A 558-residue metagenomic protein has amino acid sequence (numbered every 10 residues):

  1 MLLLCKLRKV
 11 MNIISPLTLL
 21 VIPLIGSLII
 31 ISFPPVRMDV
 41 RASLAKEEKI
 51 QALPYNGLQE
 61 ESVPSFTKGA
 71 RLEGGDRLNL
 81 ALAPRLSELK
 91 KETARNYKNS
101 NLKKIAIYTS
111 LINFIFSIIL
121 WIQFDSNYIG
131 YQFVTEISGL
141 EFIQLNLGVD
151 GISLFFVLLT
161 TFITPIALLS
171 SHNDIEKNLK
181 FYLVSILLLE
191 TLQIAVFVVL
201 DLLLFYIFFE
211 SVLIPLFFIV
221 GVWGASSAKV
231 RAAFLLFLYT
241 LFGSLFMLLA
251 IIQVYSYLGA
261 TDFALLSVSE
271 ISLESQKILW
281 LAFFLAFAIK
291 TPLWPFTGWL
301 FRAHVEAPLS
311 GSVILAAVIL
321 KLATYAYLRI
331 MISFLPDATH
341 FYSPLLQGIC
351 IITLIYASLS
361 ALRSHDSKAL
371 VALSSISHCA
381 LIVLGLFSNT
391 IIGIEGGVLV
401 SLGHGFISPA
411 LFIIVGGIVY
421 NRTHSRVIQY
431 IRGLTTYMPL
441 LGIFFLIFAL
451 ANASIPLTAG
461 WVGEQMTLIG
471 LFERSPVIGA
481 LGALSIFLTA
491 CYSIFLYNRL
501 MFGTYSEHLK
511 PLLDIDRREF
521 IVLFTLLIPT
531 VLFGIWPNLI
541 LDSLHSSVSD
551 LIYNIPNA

Functional and structural regions predicted by a protein language model:
L2-S15, I25-G26, I30-S43, A52 (+3 more regions): Transmembrane helix-loop-helix hairpins at membrane boundaries of multipass inner-membrane proteins
I14-I22, V149-T160, L203-P215, K277-A286 (+2 more regions): Structural signature of hydrophobic alpha-helical transmembrane segments
S27-S32, P165-L168, T191-A195, F218-I219 (+7 more regions): Alpha-helical transmembrane segments of multipass membrane proteins
L28-V36, P165-I175, F218-A228, T291-H304 (+1 more regions): C-terminal ends of transmembrane helices
M38, E47, E61, K68-A70 (+2 more regions): Glycine-biased, low-complexity coil/linker segments
K98-L102, G130, F181-V184, L188-S275 (+2 more regions): Alpha-helical multi-pass transmembrane bundles of energy-transducing inner-membrane proteins
D125-Q144, S211, K229-R231, S244-G298 (+8 more regions): Juxtamembrane/interfacial segments at transmembrane-helix boundaries in multi-pass membrane proteins
S408-L411, E473, V477-P511: Predominantly late transmembrane helices and immediately cytosolic-facing juxtamembrane segments
